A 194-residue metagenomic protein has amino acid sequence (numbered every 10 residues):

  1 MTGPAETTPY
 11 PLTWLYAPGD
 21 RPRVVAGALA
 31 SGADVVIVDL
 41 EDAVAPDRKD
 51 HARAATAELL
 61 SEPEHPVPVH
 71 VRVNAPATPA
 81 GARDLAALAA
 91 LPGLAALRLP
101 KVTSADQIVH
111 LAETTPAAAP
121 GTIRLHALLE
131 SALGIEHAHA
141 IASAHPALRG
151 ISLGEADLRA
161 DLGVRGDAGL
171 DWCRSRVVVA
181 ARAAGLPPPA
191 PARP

Functional and structural regions predicted by a protein language model:
G3-P194: Conserved alpha/beta-domain cores
